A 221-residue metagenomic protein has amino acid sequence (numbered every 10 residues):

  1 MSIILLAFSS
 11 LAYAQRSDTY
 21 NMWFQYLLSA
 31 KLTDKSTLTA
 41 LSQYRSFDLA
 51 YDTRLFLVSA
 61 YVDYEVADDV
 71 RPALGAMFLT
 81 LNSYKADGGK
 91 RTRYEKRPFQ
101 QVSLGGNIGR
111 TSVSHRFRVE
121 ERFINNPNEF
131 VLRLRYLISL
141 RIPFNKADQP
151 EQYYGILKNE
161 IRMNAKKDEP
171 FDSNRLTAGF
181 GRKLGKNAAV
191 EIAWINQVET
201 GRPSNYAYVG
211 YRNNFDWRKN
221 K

Functional and structural regions predicted by a protein language model:
M1-R16, Y20: Bacterial Sec-dependent N-terminal signal peptides
Q15-R71, G75, N82: Start-of-domain marker
D18-M22, R54-F56, Y94-P98, F130-L134 (+2 more regions): Residues that define the transmembrane beta-barrel architecture of outer-membrane proteins
Y26-A30, A60-Y64, Q100-G106, Y136-I142 (+2 more regions): Residues on the lipid-exposed face of transmembrane beta-strands in outer-membrane beta-barrel proteins
K35-A40, D69-L74, G109-V113, A147-P150 (+2 more regions): Repeated loop/turn-to-beta-strand initiation elements of outer-membrane beta-barrel proteins
Q43-L49, L79-D87, E120-N126, E160-K166 (+2 more regions): Sequence/structural signature of outer-membrane beta-barrel proteins
K85-V113: Ordered, amphipathic secondary-structure segments that act as subunit-interaction surfaces in large macromolecular
R110-A189, I195, R212: Outer-membrane beta-barrel transmembrane domain signature
